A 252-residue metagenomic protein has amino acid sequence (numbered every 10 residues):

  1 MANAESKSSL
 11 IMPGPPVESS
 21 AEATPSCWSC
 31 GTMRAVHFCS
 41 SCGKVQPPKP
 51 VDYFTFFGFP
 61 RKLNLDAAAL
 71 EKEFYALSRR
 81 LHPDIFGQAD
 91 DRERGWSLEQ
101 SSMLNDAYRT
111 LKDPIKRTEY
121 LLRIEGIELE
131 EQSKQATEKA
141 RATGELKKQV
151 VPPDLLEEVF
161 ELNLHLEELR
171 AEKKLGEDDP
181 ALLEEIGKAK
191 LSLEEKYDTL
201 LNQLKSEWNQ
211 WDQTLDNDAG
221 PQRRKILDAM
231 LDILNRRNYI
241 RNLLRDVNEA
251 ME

Functional and structural regions predicted by a protein language model:
A2-E252: C-terminal accessory/regulatory regions appended to core domains
